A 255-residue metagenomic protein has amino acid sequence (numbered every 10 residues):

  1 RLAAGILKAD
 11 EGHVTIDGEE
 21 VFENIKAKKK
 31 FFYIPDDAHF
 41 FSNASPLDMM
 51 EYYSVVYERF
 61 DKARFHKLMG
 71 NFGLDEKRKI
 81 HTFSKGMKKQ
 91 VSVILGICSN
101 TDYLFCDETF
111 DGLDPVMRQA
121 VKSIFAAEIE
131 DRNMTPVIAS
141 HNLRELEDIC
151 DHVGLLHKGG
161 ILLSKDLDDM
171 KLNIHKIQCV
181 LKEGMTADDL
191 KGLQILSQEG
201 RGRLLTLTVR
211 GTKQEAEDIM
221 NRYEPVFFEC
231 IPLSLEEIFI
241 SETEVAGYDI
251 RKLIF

Functional and structural regions predicted by a protein language model:
A4: Helix-to-loop junction immediately C-terminal to a conserved catalytic motif
G12-E23, A27: Conserved ABC transporter NBD signature motif
P35-K89: ABC-family P-loop ATPase nucleotide-binding domains
V93: Hydrophobic anchor residue at the start of the ABC signature
L104-E108: Catalytic Walker B motif of ABC-type/P-loop ATPase nucleotide-binding domains
P115-M117: Helix N-cap at the start of a conserved alpha-helix in ABC-type nucleotide-binding domains
V121-G211: ABC transporter nucleotide-binding domain
T208-F255: C-terminal coupling/interaction segments
